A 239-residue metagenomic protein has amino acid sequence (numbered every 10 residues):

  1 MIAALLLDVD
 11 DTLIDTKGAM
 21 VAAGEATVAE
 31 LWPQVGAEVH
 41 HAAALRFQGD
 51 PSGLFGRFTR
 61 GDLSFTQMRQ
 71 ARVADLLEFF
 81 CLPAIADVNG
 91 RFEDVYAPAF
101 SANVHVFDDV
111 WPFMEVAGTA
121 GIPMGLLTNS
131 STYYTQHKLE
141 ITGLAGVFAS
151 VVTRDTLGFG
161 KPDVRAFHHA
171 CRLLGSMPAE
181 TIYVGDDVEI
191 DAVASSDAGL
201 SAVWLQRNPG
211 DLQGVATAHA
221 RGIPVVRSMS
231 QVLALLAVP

Functional and structural regions predicted by a protein language model:
M1-L5, G18, W111, E115-I122 (+1 more regions): Asp-based, Mg2+/Mn2+-dependent phosphohydrolase catalytic module
I2-F107: N-terminal helical cap/lid subdomain that shapes the substrate entry/recognition surface in HAD-like hydrolases
